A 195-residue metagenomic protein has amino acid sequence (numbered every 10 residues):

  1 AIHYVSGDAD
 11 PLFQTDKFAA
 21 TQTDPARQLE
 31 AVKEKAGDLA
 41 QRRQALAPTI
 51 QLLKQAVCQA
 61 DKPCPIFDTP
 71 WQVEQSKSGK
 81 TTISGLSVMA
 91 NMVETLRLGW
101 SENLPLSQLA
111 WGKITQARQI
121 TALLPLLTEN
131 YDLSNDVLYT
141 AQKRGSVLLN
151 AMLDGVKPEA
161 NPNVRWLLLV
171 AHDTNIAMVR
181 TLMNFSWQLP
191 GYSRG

Functional and structural regions predicted by a protein language model:
A1-L167, A171-G195: Signature for phosphate-centric chemistry
